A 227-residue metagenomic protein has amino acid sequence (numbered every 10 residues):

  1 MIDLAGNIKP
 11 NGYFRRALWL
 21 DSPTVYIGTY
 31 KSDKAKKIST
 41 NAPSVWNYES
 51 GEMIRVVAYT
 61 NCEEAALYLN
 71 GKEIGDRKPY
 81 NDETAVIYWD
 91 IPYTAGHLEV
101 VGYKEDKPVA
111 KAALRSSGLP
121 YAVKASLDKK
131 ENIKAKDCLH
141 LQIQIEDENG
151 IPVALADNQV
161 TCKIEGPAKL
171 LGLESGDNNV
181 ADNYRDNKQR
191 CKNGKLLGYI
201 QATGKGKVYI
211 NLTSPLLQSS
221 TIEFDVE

Functional and structural regions predicted by a protein language model:
M1-A135, E148-P152: Substrate-binding clefts and catalytic carboxylate motifs of secreted carbohydrate-active enzymes
E64-K72, D157-G172: Extended low-complexity, serine/threonine- and proline-enriched intrinsically disordered segments
R77-P79, P120-K124, C162-N179: Short aromatic-acidic-glycine turn motif
I87-Y93, N183-G204: Short, hydrophobic beta-strand segments
T94-L98, L139, G206-V208: Exposed beta-strand face motif in extracellular beta-rich ectodomains
K111-L119, L217-E227: Short beta-strand elements
A135-L141: Short, solvent-exposed loop/turn segments enriched in Ser/Thr/Gly
